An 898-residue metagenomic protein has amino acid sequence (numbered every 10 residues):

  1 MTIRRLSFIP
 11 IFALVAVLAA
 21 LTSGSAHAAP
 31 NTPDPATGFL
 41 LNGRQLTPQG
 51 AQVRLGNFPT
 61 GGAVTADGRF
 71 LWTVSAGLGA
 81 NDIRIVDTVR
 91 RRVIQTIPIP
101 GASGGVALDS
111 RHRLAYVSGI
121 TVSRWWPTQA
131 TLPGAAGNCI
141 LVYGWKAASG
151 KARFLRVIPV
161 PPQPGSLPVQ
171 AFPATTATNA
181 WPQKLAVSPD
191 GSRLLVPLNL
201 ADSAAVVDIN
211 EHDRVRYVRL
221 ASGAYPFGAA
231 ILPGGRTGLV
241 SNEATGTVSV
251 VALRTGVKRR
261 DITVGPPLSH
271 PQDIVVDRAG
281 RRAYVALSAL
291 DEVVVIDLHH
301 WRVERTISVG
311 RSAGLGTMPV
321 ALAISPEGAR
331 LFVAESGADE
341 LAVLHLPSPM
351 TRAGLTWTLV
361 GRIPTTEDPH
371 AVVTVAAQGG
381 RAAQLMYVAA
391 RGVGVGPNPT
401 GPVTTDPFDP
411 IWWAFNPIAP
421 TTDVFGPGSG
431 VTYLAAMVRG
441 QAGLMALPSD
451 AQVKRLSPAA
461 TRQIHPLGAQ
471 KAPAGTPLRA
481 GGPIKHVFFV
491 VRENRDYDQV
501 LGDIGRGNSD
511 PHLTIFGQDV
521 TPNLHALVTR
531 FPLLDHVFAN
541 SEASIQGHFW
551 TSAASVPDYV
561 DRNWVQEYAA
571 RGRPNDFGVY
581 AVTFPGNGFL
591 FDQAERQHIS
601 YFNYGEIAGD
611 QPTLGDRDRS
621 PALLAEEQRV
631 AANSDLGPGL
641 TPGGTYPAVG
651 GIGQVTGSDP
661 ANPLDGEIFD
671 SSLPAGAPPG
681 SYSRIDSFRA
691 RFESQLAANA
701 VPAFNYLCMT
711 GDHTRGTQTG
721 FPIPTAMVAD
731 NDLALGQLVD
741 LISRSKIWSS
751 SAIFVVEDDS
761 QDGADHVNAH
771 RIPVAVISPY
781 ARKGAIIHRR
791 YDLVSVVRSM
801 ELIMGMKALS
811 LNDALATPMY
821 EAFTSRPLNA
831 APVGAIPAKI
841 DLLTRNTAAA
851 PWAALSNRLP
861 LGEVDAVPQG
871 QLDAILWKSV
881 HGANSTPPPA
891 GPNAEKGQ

Functional and structural regions predicted by a protein language model:
M1-F12: Bacterial N-terminal signal peptides that target proteins for export
R5, G191, G235, G328 (+2 more regions): A generic hydrophobic-helix recognition signal that picks specific residues within alpha-helical hydrophobic
A16-P473, G481: Predominantly soluble domains enriched in secretory-pathway, periplasmic, or organellar proteins
V438, Q452-Q898: N-terminal pro-sequences and low-complexity stem/linker regions of secreted or lumenal proteins
